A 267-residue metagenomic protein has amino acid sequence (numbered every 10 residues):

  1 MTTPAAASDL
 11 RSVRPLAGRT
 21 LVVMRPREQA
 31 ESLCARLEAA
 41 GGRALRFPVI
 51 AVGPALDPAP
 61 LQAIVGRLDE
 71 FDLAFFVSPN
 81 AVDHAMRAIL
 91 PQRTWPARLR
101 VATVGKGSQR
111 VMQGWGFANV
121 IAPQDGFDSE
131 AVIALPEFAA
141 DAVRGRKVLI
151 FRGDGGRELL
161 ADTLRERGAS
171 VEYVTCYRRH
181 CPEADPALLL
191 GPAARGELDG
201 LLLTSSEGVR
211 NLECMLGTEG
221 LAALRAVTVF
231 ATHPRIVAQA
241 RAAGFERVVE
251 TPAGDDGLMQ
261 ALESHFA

Functional and structural regions predicted by a protein language model:
M1-A267: Signature of uroporphyrinogen-III synthase
